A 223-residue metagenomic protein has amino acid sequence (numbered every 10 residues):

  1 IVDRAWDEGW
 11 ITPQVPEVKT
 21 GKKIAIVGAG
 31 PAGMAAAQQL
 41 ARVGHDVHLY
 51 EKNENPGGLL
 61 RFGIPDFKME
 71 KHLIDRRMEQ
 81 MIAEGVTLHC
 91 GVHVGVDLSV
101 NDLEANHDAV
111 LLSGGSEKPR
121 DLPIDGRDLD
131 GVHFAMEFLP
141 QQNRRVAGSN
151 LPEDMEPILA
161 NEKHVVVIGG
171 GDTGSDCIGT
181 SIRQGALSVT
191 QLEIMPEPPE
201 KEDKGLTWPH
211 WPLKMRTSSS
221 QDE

Functional and structural regions predicted by a protein language model:
I1-E223: Residues forming the flavin
